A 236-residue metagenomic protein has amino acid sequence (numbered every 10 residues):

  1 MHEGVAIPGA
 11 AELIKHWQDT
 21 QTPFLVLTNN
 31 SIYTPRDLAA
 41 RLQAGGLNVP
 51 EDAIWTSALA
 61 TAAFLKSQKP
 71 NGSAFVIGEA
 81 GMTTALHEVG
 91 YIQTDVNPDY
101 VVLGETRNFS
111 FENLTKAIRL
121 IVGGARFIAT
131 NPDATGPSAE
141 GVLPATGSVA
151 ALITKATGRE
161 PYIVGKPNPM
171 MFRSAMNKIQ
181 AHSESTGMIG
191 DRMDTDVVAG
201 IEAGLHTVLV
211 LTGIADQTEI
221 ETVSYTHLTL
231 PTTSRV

Functional and structural regions predicted by a protein language model:
H2-V5, I14-A40, S73-I77, G124-P137 (+1 more regions): Substrate-recognition element of Asp-dependent hydrolases with the DxDx(T/V) motif
T20-V96: Active-site phosphate-binding/coordination module
F75, Y100-G104, I128, G187-I189: Structural motif
N97-E112: Short, well-ordered secondary-structure micro-motifs within conserved domains or adaptor modules
T130-P167: Glycine/Thr-rich beta-alpha phosphate-binding loop at enzyme active sites
Y162-V198: Conserved Lys-Pro-Asp/Glu-containing loop-to-beta segment of HAD-superfamily phosphomonoesterases, centered on
I189-T222: Acidic, Mg2+-coordinating phosphoryl-transfer loop and its flanking beta/alpha structural elements, shared across
T226-T232: Conserved small/polar residues in nucleotide/adenosyl-binding loops
